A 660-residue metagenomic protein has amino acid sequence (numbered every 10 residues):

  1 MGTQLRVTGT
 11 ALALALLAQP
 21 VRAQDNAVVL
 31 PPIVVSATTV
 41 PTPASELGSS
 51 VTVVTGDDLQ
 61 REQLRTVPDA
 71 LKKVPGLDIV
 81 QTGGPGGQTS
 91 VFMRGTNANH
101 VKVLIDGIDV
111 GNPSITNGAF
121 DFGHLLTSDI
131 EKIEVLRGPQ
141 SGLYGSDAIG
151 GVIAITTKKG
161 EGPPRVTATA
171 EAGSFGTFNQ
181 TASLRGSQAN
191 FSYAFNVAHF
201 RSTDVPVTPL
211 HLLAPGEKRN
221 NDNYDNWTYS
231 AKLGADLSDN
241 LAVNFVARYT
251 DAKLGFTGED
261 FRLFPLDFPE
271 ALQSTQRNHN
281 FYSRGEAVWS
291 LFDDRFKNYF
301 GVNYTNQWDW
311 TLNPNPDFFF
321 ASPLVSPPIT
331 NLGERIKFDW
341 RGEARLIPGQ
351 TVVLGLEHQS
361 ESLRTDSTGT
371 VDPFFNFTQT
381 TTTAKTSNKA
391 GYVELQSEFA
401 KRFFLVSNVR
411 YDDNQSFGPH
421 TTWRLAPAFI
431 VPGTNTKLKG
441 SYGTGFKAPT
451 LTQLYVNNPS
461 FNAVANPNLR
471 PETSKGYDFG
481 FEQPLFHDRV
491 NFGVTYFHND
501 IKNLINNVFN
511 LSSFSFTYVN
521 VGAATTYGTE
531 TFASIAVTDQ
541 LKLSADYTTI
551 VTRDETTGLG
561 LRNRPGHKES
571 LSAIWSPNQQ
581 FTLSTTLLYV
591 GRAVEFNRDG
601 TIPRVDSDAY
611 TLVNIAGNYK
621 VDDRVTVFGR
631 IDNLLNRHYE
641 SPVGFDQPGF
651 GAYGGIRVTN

Functional and structural regions predicted by a protein language model:
T8-T10, A23, R185, N196 (+3 more regions): Conserved C-terminal beta-signal and adjacent last beta-strands/turns of outer-membrane beta-barrel proteins
P31-E62, S90: N-terminal periplasmic "start-of-domain" segments of outer-membrane beta-barrel proteins
V67-A70, G87-F92, V101-L104, F120-L125 (+4 more regions): N-terminal periplasmic accessory domains that precede and gate Gram-negative outer-membrane beta-barrel machines
D109-R137: Short acidic/polar hinge/loop motifs at secondary-structure boundaries that mediate gating or recognition
S141-G142, A154, E161-P163, T169-E171 (+1 more regions): Periplasmic-side early beta-strands and strand-to-turn transitions of outer-membrane beta-barrels
S238, R248, V302, R345-V353 (+5 more regions): Structural signature of Gram-negative outer-membrane beta-barrels, strongest in the C-terminal barrel of TonB-dependent
L263-S290, N331-E334, A384-T386, A426 (+6 more regions): Outer-membrane beta-barrel signature, preferentially recognizing the C-terminal barrel domain of Gram-negative
E398-L405, F492, F497-D500, V519-R598 (+2 more regions): Gram-negative outer-membrane beta-barrel transporters
